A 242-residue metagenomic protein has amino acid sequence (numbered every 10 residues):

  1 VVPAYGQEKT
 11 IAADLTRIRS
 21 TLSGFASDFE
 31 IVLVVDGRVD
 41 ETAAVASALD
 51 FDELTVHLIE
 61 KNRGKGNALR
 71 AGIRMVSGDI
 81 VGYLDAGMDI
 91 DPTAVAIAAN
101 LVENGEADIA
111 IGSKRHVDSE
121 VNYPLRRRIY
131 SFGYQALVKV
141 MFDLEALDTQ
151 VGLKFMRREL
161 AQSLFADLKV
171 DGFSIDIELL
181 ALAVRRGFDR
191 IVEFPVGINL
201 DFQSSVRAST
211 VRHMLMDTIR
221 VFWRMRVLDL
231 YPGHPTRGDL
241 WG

Functional and structural regions predicted by a protein language model:
Q7-L22: Short, well-formed alpha-helical segments that are part of the catalytic scaffolds of diverse glycosyltransferases
Q7-T10, R38, K65, D91: Donor nucleotide-sugar binding loop of glycosyltransferases
L22-S27, L49-E53, E103-E106, G187: Short helix-capping segments at alpha-helix termini
F29-V32, A43-M75: Conserved donor nucleotide-binding strand/loop of the catalytic core
V35-A44, M88: A conserved acidic beta->alpha catalytic loop
I59-M75, I80-Y83, P92-F173, L200-S209 (+1 more regions): Acceptor/aglycone-binding surface of glycosyltransferases and processive sugar-polymer synthases
D143, D167-G242: Hydrophobic helical membrane-anchoring modules
